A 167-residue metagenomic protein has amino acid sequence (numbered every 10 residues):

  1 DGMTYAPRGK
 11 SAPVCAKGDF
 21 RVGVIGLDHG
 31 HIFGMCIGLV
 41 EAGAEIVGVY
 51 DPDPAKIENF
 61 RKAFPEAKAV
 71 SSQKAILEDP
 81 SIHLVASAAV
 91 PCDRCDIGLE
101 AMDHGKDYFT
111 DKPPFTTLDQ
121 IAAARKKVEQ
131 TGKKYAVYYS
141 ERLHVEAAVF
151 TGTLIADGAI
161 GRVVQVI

Functional and structural regions predicted by a protein language model:
D1-F64: N-terminal Rossmann-like dinucleotide-binding module
V24-G26, A86, I167: Short beta-strand segments
G34, N59, A75, L84 (+3 more regions): Alpha-helical elements of Rossmann-like donor-binding domains used by nucleotide-donor carbohydrate transfer enzymes
G43-E45, A63, S81, A159-R162: Short loop/turn motifs at secondary-structure junctions
E45, D107, K134: Residue-level detector of anion-binding/catalytic polar loops
G48, K68, H83-L84, A136 (+1 more regions): Short, Asp-centered acidic motifs that coordinate Mg2+ and/or phosphate in catalytic or ligand-binding sites
F64-K127: Beta-loop-alpha module in the N-terminal Rossmann-like domain of NAD(P)-dependent dehydrogenases, especially those
F115-I167: A contiguous active-site-proximal alpha/beta segment in oxidoreductase catalytic domains
